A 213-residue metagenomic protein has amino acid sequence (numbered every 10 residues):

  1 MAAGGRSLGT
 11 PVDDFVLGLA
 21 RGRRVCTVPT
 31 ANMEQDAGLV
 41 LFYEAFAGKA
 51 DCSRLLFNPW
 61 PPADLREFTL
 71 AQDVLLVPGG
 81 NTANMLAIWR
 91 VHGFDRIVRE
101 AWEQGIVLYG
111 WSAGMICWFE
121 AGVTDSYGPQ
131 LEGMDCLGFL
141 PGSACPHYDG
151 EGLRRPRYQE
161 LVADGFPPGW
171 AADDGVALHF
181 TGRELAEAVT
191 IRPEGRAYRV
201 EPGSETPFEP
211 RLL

Functional and structural regions predicted by a protein language model:
M1-G22, V28-F46, V74, G122-T124 (+1 more regions): C-terminal and late-domain segments of enzyme folds
R24, D51: Residues at the starts of beta-strands that form the adenosine-phosphate
S53-P62, N81, A171: An anion-binding catalytic pocket shared by soluble metabolic enzymes
P61-L65, I97: Short acidic active-site motifs
F68-L70, W102: A short, aliphatic-rich alpha-helical micro-motif
L76-G79, V98-A121: Catalytic nucleophile loop
T82-H92: Glycine/threonine-rich flexible loop motifs
